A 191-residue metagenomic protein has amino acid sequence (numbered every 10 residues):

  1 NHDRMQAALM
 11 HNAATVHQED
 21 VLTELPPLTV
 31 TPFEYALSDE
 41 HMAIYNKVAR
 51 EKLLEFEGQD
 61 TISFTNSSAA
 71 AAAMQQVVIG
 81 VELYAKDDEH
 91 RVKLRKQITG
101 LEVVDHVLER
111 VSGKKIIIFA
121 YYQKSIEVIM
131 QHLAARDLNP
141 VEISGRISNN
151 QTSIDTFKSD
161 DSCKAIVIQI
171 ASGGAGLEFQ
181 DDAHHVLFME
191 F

Functional and structural regions predicted by a protein language model:
N1-E89, K93, Q97-K114: Inter-lobe coupling linker of SF2 helicases/translocases
L9, E34-Y35, Q75, K115-Y122 (+3 more regions): Short beta-strand segments
L28-V30, R136-L138, D181-H185: Short glycine-/polar-rich loops that comprise or flank the Walker A/P-loop and associated switch/sensor motifs
I44, S125-I129, E178: Phosphate- and divalent-cation-binding pockets in alpha/beta enzyme and binding domains that engage nucleotide-derived
Q97, E102-V103, I116-I129: Accessory nucleic acid-recognition modules appended to NTPase machines
E109-V111, T156-D160, L177-Q180: Conserved catalytic network of the ASCE P-loop NTPase/AAA+ motor domain
I117-F119, E127-M130, A134-G173: Conserved helicase ATPase core of P-loop NTP-dependent helicases/translocases
A171-G173, L177-F191: Conserved RecA-like helicase motor core of SF1/SF2 enzymes
